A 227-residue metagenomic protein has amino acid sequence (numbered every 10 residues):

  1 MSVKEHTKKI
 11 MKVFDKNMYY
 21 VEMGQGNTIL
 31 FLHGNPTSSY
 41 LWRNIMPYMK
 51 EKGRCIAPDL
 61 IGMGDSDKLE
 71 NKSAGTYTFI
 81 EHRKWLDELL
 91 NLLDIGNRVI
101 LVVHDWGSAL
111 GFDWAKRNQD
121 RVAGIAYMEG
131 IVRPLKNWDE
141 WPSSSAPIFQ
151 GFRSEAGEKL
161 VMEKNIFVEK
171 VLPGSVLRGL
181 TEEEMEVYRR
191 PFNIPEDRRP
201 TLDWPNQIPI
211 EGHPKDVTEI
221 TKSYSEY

Functional and structural regions predicted by a protein language model:
S2-I10, F14-M18, T28, L41 (+3 more regions): Flexible "cap/lid" subdomain of the alpha/beta-hydrolase fold that forms the substrate-access gate
N27-H33: Short beta-strand element of the alpha/beta-hydrolase
H33-P36, F192: Conserved residues at beta->alpha junctions
N35-M46: The serine-hydrolase catalytic nucleophile loop
N44-G53, L92: A short, Lys/Arg-enriched amphipathic alpha-helix followed by its capping loop at the start of a domain
P47, P58-I61: N-terminal cap/lid subdomain of alpha/beta-hydrolase-fold enzymes
